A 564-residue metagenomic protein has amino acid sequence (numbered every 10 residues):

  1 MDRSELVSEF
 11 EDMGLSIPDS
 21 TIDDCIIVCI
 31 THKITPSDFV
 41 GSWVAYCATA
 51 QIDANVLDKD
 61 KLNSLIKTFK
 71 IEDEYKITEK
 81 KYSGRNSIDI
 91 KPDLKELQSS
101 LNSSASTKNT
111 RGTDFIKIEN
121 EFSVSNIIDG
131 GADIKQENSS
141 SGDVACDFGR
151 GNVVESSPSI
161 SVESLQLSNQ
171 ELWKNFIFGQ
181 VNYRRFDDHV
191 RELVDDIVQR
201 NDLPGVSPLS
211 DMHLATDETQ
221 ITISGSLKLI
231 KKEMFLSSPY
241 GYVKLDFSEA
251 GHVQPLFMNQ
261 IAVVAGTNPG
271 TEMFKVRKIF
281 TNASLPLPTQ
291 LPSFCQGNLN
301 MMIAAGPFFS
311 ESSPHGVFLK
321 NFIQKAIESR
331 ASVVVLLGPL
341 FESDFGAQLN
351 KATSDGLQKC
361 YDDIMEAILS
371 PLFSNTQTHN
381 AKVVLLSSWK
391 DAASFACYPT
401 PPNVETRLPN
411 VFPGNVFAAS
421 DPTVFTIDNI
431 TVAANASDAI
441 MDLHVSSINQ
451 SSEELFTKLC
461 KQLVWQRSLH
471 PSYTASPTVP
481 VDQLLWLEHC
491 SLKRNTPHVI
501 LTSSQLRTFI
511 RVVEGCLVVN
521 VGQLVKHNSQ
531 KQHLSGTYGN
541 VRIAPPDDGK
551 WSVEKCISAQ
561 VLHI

Functional and structural regions predicted by a protein language model:
M1-I564: Extended recognition/assembly regions associated with phosphoester-bond processing machinery
